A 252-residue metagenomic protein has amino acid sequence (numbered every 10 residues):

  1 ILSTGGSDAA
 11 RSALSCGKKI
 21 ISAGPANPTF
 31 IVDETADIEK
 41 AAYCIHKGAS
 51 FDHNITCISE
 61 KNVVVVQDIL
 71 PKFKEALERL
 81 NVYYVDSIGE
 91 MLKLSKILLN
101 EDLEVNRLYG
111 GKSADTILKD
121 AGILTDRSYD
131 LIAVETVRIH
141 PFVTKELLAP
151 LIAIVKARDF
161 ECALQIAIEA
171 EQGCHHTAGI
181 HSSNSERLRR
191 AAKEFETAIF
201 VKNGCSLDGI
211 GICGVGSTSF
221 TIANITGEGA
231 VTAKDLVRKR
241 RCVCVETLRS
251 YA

Functional and structural regions predicted by a protein language model:
I1-A13: Glycine-rich phosphate-binding loop
I1-L2, A26, V66, I117 (+3 more regions): Buried hydrophobic positions in well-ordered alpha/beta secondary-structure cores of metabolic enzymes
L2, I31, V64, I152-I154 (+1 more regions): Structural motif
T4, A23, V66, K202-N203: Generic beta-sheet signal
G5, A36, D68, R158-D159 (+1 more regions): Short beta->alpha linker loops
S7, I69, S206: Flexible, active-site-proximal loop/turn residues at the rims of small-molecule/cofactor binding pockets and catalytic
A10-R138: ALDH superfamily catalytic-core signature
G122-A252: Conserved C-terminal structural/oligomerization subdomain of aldehyde/semialdehyde dehydrogenase
